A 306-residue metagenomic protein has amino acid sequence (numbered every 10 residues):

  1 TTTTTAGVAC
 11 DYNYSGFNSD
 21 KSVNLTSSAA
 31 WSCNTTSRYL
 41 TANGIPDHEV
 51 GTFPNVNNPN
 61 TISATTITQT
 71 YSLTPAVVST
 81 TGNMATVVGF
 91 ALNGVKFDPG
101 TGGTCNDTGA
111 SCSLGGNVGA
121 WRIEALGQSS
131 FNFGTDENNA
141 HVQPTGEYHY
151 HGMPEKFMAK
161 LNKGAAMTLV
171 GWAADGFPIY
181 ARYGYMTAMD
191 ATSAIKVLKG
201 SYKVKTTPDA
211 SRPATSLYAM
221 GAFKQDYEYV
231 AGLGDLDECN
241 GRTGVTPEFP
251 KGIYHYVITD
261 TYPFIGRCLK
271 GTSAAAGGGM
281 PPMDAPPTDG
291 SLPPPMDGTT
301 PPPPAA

Functional and structural regions predicted by a protein language model:
T1-T4, D284-A306: Low-complexity, Pro/Ser/Thr-rich intrinsically disordered segments of extracellular/cell-surface proteins
T2-N132: Solvent-exposed N-terminal domain segments of exported/luminal and surface proteins
T66-T68, A85-V87, T135, T145-H149 (+5 more regions): Extracellular structured ligand-interaction cores
S79, F157-K160, Y262-R267: Short loop/beta submotifs within extracellular cysteine-rich repeat domains
L92-V95, P144-F157, F249-P263: Extracellular/lumenal glycan-associated surfaces
K96-N139, T207-R242: Short, flexible domain-boundary/linker segments around small modular repeats
Q128-N162: Aromatic- and glycine-enriched beta-alpha-beta binding-site module
D175-F177, A181-P281: Extended, compositionally biased non-globular segments
